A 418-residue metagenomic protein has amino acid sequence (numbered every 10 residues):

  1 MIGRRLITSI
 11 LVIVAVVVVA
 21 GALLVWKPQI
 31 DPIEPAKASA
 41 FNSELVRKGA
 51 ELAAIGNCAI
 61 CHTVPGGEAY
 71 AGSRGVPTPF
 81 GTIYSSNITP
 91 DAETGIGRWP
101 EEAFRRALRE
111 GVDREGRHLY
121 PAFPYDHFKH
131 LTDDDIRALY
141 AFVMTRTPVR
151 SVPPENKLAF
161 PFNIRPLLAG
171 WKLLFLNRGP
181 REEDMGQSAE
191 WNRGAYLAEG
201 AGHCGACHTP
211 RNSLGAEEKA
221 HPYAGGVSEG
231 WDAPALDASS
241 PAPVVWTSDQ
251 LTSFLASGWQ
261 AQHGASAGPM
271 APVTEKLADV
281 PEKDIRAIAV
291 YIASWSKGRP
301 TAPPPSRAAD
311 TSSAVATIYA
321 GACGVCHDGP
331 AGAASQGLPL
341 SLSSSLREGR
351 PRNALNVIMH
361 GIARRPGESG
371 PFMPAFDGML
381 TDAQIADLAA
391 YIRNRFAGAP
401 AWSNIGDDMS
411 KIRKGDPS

Functional and structural regions predicted by a protein language model:
M1-I33: N-terminal type II signal-anchor transmembrane helix that functions as the membrane-insertion/stop-transfer segment
P28-A36, V64-T82, R114-A195, E199-G200 (+4 more regions): Flexible coil segments in periplasmic/lumen-exposed cytochrome c-class electron-transfer proteins
F41-G75: Short extracytoplasmic
T82-P90, G230-L236: Acidic/histidine-rich, surface-exposed loop or edge segments in extracytoplasmic proteins
I88-G95, P124-H127, R181, A238-P241 (+1 more regions): Second-shell loop/turn segments in exported
I96-L108, V112, A138, V244-T247: Aromatic- and charge-enriched surface segment that lines or borders ligand/interaction sites
A316-N356: C-terminal structural cap/anchor segments
L340-G349, A363-R365, A375-M379: Short, contiguous acidic/charged loop-to-helix segments that flank catalytic cores in large enzymes
